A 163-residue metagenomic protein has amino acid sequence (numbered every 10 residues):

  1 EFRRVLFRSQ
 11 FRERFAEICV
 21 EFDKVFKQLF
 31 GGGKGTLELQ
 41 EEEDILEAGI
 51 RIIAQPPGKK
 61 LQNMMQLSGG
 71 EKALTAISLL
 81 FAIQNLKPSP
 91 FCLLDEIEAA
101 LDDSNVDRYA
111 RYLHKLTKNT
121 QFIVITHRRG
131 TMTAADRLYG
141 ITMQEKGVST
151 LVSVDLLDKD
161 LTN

Functional and structural regions predicted by a protein language model:
R3-N163: Terminal ABC-like ATPase head and other globular end-domains that cap long coiled-coil arms in SMC/Rad50/SbcC-family
